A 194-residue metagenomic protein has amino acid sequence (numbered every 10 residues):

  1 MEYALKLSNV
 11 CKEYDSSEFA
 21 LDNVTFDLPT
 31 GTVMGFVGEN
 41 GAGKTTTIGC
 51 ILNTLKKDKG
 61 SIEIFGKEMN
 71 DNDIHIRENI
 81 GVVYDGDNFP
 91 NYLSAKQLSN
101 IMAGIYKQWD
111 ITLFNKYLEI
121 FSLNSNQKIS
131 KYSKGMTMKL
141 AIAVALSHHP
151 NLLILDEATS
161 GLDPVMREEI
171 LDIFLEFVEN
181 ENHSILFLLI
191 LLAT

Functional and structural regions predicted by a protein language model:
E2-L5, K12-A193: ABC transporter nucleotide-binding domains
